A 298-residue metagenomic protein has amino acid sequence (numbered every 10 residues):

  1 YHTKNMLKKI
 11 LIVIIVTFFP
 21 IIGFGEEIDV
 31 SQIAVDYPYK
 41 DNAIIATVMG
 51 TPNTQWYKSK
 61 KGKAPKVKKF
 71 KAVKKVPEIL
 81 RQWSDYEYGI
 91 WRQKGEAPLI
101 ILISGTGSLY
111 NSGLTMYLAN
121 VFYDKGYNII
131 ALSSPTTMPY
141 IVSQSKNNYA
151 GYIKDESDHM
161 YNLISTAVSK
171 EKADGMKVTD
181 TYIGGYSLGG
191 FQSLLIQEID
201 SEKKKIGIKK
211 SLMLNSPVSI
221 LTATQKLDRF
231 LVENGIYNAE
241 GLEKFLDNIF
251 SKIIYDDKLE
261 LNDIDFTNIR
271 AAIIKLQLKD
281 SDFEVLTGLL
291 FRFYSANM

Functional and structural regions predicted by a protein language model:
L7-F19: Sec-dependent N-terminal signal peptides
I28-G95: N-terminal cap/lid segment of alpha/beta-hydrolase-fold proteins
W91-T137: Short, surface-exposed "cap/lid" segments of acyl-processing enzymes
T136-N148: Glycine-rich "HGGG/HGxG" loop immediately N-terminal to the catalytic nucleophile of the alpha/beta-hydrolase
Y149-K172: Alpha/beta-hydrolase active-site loop
I183-G185, L214: Short beta-strand immediately N-terminal to the catalytic nucleophile in serine-hydrolase-like folds
G185-G189, S193: Gly/Ala-rich beta-loop-alpha elbow adjacent to hydrolase catalytic centers
I199-M298: Alpha/beta-hydrolase-fold enzymes
